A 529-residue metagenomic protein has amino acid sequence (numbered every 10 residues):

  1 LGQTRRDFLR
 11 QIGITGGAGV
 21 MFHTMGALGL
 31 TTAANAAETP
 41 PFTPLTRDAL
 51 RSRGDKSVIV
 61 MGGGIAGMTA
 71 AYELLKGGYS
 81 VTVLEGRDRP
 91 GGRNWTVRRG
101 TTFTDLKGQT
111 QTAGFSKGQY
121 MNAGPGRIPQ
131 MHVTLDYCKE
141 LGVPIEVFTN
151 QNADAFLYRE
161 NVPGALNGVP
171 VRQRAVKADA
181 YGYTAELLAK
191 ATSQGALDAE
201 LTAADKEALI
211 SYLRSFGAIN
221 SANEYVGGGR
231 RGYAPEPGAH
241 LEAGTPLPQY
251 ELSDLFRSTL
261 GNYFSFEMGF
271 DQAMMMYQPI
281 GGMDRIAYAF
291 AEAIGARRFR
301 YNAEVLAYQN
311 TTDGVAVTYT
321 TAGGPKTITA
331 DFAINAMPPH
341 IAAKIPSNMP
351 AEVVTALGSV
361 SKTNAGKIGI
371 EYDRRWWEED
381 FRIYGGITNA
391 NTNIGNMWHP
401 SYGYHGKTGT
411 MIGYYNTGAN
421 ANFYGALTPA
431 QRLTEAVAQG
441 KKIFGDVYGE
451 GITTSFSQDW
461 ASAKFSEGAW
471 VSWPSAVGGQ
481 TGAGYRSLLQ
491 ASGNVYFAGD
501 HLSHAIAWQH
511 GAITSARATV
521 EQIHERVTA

Functional and structural regions predicted by a protein language model:
L1-D7, T31: N-terminal secretory signal peptides
Q11, V20, N35-L45, G314 (+3 more regions): Conserved flavin/dinucleotide-binding core of flavoenzymes
M25-E38: Signal peptide processing junction and immediate N-terminal pro/mature segment of secreted/exported proteins
F42-E186: N-terminal glycine-rich phosphate/pyrophosphate-binding loop and immediately adjacent elements
D48-S52, T112-Y120, G261-M275, Y414-F423 (+1 more regions): Short glycine/proline-rich turn/loop motifs
S116-P129, Q272-I280, V353-S361, A419-A430 (+2 more regions): Active-site rim elements
A189-E304, T311-G314, T329, I345-P346 (+1 more regions): Active-site/ligand-binding neighborhood in enzyme catalytic cores
Y301-I412, I443: Mid-domain catalytic core of redox enzymes that form a hydrophobic substrate pocket/lid adjacent to a catalytic redox
